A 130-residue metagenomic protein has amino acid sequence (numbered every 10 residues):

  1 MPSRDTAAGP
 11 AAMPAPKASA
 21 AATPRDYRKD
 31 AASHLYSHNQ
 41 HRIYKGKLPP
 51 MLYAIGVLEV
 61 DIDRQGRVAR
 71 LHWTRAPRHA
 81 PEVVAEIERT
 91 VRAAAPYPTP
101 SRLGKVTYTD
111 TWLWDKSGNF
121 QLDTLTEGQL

Functional and structural regions predicted by a protein language model:
M1-A18, A22, S33-H41, D63-R75 (+2 more regions): Conserved "boundary/linchpin" sites in short secondary-structure elements
P24-K29, A54: Short, solvent-exposed, low-complexity loop/linker segments
Y27, A31, V83-I87: Stable alpha-helical elements in mature extracytoplasmic
K45-P49: Long, charged, glycine-rich C-terminal linkers/tails
P50-V57: Short, small/polar residue-rich loop motifs at catalytic or cofactor-binding pockets
V60: Conserved metal-phosphate-binding beta-hairpin within the catalytic cores of diverse ATP-dependent phosphoryl-transfer
P81-V83, W112: Alpha-helix boundary/interfacial micro-motifs
